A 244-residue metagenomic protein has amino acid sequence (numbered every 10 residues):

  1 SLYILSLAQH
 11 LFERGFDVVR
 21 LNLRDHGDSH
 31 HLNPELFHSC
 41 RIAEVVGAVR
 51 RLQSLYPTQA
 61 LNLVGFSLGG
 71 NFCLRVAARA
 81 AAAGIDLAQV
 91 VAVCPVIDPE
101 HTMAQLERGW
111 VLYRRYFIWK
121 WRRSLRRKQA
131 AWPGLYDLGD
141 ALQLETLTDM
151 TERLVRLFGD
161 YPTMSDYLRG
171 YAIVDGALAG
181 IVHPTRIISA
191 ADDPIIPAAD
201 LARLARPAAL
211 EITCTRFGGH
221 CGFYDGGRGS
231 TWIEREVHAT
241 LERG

Functional and structural regions predicted by a protein language model:
Y3, A8, V19, R24-N62: Catalytic nucleophile-loop/oxyanion-hole region of alpha/beta-hydrolase and closely related hydrolase-like folds
L5, Q9, V46, L74-A78 (+1 more regions): Short, hydrophobic alpha-helix immediately C-terminal to the catalytic nucleophile
L23-G27, I97, G219: Alpha/beta-hydrolase active-site loop signature
S54, T58-F158: Alpha/beta-hydrolase-fold enzymes
R153-A177: Active-site nucleophile elbow and catalytic-triad environment of alpha/beta-hydrolase enzymes
I181, I187-S189, D193: Short beta-strand/loop motif that positions the catalytic acidic residue of the alpha/beta-hydrolase fold
R206-G222: Catalytic histidine neighborhood in serine/cysteine hydrolases with alpha/beta-hydrolase-type architecture
G218-W232: Catalytic histidine-centered segment of alpha/beta-hydrolase-like enzymes
